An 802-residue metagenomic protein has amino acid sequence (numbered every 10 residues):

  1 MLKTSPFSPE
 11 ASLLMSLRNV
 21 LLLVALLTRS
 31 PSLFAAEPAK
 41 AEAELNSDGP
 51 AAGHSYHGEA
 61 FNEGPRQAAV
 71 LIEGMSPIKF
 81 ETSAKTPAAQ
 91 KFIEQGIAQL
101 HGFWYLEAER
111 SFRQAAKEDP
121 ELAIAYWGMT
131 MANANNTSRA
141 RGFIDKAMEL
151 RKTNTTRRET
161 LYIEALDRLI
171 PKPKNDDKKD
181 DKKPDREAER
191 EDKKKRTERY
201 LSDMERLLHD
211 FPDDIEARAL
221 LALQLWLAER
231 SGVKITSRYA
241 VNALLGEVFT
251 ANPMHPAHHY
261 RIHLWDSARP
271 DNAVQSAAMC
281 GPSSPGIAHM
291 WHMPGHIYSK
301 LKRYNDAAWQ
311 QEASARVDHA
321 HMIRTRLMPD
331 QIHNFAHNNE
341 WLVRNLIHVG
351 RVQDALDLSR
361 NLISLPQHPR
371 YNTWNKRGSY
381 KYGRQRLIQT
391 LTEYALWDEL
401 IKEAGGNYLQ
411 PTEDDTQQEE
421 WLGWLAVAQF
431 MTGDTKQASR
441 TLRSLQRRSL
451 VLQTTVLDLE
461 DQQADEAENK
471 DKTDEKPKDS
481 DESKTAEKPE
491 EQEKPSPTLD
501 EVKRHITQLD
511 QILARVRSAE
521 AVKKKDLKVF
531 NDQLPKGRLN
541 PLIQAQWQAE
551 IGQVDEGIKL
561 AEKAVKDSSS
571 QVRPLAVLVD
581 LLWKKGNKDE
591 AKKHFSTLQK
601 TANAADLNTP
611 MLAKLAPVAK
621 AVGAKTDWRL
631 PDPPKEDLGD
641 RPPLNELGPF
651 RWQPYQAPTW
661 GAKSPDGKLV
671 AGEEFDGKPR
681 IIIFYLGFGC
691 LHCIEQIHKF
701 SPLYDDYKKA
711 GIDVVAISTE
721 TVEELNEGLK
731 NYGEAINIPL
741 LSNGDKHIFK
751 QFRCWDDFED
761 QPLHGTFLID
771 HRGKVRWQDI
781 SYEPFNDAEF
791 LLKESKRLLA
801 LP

Functional and structural regions predicted by a protein language model:
L17-S32: Bacterial N-terminal signal peptides
E37-R261, P270, P282-S284, L301-A313 (+6 more regions): N-terminal alpha-helical interaction modules that lie
Q90, I124, E159, E164 (+10 more regions): Residue register of alpha-helical TPR repeats
A222-W226, S231, R238, P256-A268 (+3 more regions): Alpha-helical adaptor scaffolds
A604-T659, E673-D676: N-proximal helix/coil linker or "cap" segments that precede and/or mark the start of modular domains
A671-F700: Short active-site neighborhood of thiol/selenol oxidoreductases, capturing the structured segment around
I694-E734, K746-K750: Structural microenvironment flanking redox-active thiols in thiol-disulfide oxidoreductases
P762-P802: Thiol-/selenol-based redox modules, centered on thioredoxin-like and closely related oxidoreductase domains
